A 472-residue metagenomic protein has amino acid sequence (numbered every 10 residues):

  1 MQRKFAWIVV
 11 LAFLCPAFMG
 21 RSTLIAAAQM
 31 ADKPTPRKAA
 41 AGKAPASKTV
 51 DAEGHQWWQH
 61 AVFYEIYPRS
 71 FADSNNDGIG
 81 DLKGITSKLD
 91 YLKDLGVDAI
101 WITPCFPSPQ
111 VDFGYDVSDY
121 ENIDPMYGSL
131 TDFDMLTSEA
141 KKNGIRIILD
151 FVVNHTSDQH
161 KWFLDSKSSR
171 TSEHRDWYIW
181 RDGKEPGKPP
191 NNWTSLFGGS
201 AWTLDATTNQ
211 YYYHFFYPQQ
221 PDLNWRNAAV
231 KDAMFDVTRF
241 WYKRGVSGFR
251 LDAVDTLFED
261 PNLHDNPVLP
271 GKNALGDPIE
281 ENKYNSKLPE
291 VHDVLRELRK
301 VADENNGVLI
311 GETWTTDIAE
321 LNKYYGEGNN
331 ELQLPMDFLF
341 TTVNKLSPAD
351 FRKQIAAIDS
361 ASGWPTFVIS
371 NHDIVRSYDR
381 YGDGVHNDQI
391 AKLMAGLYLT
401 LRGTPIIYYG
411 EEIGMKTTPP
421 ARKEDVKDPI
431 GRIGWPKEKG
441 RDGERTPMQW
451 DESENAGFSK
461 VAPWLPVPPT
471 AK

Functional and structural regions predicted by a protein language model:
M1-K4, E304: Positively charged n-region of N-terminal signal peptides that target proteins for export
I8-R21: Bacterial N-terminal signal peptides
S22-A28: Boundary at the C-terminal end of the N-terminal hydrophobic targeting segment
Q29-R239, K243, T256-T316, E327 (+1 more regions): Acidic/aromatic-lined carbohydrate-recognition and catalytic surfaces of CAZymes acting on diverse glycans
G54, W58-Q59, N262-Y284, H292-A302 (+5 more regions): Loop/helix patches that line or flank the sugar-binding groove of alpha-linked glycan CAZymes
I100, F249-L251: Hydrophobic residues within beta-strands of alpha/beta enzymes
L164-N209, V343-S360, G431-P469: Core domains of carbohydrate- and sulfate-ester-processing enzymes
